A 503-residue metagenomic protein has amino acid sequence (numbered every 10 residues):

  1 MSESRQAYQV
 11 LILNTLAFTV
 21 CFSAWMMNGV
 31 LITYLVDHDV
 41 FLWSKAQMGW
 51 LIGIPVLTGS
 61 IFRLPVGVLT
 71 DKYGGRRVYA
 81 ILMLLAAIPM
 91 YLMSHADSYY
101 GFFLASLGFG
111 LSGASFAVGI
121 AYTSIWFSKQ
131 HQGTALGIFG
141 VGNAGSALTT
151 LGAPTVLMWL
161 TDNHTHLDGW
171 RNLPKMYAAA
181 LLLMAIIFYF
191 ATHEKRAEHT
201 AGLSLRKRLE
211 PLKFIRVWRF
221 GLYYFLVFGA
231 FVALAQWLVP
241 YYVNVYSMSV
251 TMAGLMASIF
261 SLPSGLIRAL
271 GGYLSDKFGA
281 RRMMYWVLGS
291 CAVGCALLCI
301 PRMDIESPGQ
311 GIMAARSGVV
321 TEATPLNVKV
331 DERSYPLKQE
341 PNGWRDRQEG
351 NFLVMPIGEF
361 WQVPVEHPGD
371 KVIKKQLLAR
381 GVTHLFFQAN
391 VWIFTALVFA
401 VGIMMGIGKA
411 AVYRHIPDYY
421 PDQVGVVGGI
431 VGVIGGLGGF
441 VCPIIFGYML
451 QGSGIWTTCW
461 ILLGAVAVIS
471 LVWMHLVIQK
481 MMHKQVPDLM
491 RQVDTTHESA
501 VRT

Functional and structural regions predicted by a protein language model:
Q9-D37, T150, L234-V239, C442: Extracytoplasmic
N28-I32, I215-G265, C299-R302: Extracytoplasmic gate region of multi-pass secondary transporters
I61-Y99: Conserved MFS/SLC helix-loop-helix module at the cytosolic interface between two early adjacent transmembrane helices
L84-D97, S290-E306, H384-F387: C-terminal ends and interior cores of transmembrane alpha-helices in multi-pass membrane transporters/permeases
A105-G142: Cytoplasmic helix-loop-helix junction between adjacent transmembrane helices in 12-TM secondary transporters
G133-M158, G432-C442: Glycine-rich segments within core transmembrane alpha-helices of 12-TM secondary carriers
M158, A178-E198, S470-I478: C-terminal membrane-cytosol helix-exit motif in multi-pass small-molecule transporters
